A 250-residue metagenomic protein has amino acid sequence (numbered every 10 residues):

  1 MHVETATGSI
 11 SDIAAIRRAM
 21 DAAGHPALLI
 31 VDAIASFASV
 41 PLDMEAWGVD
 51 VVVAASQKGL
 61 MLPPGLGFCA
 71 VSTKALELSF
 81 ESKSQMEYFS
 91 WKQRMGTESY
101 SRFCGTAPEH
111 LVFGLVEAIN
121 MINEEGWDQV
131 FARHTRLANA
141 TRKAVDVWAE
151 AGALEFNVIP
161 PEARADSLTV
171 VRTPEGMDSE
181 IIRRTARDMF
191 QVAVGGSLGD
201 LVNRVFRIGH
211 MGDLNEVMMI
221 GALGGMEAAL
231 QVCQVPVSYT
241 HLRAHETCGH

Functional and structural regions predicted by a protein language model:
M1-A38, V51: Active-site phosphate-binding strand-loop segment of PLP-dependent enzymes
E45-Q57: Conserved active-site segment immediately N-terminal to the catalytic lysine that forms the internal aldimine
Q57-A144: Active-site C-terminal subdomain of aminotransferase-like
R142-E175: Conserved small-domain helix->loop->beta segment predominantly found in fold-type I
V170-E175, A193-G221: Conserved PLP-binding active-site segment of the aspartate aminotransferase-like
I182-R187, L223: Short amphipathic alpha-helices in soluble, non-transmembrane regions that often serve as interface/regulatory elements
D188-V194, A228-L230: A common structural junction motif
H241-H250: Single conserved hydrophobic/aromatic residue that forms the stacking wall/gate of nucleotide- or nucleobase-binding
